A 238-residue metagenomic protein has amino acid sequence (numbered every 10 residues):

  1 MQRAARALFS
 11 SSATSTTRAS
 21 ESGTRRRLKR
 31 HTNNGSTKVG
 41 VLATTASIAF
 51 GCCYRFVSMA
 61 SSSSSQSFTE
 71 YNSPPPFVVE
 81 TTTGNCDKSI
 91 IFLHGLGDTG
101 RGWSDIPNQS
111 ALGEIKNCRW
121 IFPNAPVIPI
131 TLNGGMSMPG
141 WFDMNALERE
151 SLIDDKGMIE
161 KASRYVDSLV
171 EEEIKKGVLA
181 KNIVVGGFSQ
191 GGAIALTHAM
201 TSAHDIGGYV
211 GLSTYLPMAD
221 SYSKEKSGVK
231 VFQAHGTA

Functional and structural regions predicted by a protein language model:
M1-T24: N-terminal chloroplast transit peptides
S36-S61: Terminal signal-anchor or tail-anchor transmembrane helices that tether membrane-associated enzymes to cellular
F68-N182: Serine-hydrolase catalytic machinery in alpha/beta-hydrolase-like enzymes
T82-T83, H204, G208-A238: The feature captures the conserved acid-bearing segment of alpha/beta-hydrolase catalytic domains
D105, T197-T201: Active-site signature of alpha/beta-hydrolase-fold catalytic machinery across serine- and Asp/Cys-nucleophile hydrolases
V184-G187, V210-L212: Short beta-strand immediately N-terminal to the catalytic nucleophile in serine-hydrolase-like folds
G186-G191, A195: Gly/Ala-rich beta-loop-alpha elbow adjacent to hydrolase catalytic centers
I194-H198, D220: Hydrolases whose catalytic domains are alpha/beta-hydrolase-1, hotdog thioesterase, or metallo-beta-lactamase-like
